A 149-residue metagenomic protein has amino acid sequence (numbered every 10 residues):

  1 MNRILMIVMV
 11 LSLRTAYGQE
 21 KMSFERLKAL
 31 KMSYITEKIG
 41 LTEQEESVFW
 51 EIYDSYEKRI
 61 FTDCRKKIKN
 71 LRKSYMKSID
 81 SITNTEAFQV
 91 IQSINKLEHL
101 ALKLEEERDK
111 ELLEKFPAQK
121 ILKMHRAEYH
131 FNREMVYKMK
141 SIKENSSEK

Functional and structural regions predicted by a protein language model:
I4-R14: Sec-dependent N-terminal signal peptides
A16-E20: Boundary at the C-terminal end of the N-terminal hydrophobic targeting segment
K21-M32: Acidic, low-complexity proline/glycine-rich segments
L30-M32, V48-E51, H125-R126: Hydrophobic, well-ordered secondary-structure scaffolds
K38, S55, L102-K149: Amphipathic, charged alpha-helical segments and their helix-to-coil junctions in extracytoplasmic/peripheral assemblies
K38-I39, E43-K115: Amphipathic alpha-helical segments
